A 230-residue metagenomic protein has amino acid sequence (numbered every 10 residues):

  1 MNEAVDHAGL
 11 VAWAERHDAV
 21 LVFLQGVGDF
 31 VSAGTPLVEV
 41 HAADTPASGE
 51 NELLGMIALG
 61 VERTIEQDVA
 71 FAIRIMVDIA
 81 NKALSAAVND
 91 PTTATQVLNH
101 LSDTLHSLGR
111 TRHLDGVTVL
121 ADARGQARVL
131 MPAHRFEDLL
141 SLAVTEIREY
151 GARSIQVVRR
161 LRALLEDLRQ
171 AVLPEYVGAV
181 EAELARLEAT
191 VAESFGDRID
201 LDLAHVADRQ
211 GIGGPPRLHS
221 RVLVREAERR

Functional and structural regions predicted by a protein language model:
M1-A19, G26, T35-L37, H41-R230: Short basic (Lys/Arg) and small-residue
